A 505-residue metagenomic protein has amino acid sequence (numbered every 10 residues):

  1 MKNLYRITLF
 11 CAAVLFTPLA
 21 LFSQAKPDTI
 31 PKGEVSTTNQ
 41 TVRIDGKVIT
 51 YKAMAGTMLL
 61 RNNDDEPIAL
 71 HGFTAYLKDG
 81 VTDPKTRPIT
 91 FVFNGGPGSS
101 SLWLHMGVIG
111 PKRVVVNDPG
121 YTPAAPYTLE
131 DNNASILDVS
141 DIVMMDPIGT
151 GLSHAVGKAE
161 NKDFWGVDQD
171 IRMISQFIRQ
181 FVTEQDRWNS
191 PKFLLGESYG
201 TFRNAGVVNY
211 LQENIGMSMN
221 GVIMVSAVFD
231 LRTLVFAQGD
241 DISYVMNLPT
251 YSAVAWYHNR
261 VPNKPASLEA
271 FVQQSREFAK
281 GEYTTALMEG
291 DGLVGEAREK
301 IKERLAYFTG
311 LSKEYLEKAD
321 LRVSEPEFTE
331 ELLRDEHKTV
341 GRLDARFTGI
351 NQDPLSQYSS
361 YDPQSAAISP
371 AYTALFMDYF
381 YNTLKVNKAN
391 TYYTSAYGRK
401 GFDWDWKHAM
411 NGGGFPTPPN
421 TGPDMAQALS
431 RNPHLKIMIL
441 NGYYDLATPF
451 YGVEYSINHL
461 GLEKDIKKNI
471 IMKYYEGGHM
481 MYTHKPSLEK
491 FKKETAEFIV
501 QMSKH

Functional and structural regions predicted by a protein language model:
A25, D65-D163, N458: N-terminal cap/lid subdomain of alpha/beta-hydrolase-fold enzymes
K112-V115, Q212-Y307: A catalytic-pocket lid/entrance helix-loop region that shapes and gates access to the active site across common
L137-S140, P147, F164-V182: Alpha/beta-hydrolase active-site loop
R187-Y199: Alpha/beta-hydrolase fold nucleophile elbow
G196-N209: Glycine-rich nucleophile elbow surrounding the catalytic serine of serine-hydrolase chemistry
G206, L435, P449-H459: Short alpha-helix in the alpha/beta-hydrolase fold that links the catalytic acid
G290-A447: Alpha/beta-hydrolase fold catalytic core
E476-S487: Catalytic histidine-centered segment of alpha/beta-hydrolase-like enzymes
